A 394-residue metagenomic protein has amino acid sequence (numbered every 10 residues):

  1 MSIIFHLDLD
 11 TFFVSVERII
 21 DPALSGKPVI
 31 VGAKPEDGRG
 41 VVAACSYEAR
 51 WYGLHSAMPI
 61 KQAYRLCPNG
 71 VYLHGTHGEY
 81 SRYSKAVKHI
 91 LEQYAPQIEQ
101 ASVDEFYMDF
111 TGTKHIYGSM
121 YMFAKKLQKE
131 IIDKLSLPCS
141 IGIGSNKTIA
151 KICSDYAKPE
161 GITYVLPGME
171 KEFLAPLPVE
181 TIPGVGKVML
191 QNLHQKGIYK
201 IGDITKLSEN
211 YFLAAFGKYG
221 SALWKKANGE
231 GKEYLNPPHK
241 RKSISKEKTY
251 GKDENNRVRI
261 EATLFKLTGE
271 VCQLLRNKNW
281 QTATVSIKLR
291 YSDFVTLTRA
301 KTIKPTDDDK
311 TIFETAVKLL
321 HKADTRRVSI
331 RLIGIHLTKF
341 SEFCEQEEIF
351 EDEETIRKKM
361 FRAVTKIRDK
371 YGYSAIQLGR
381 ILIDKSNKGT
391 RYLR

Functional and structural regions predicted by a protein language model:
M1-A222, L235, Q273, E354-R394: Gly/Gly-Pro- and Ser/Thr-rich, intrinsically disordered tail segments characteristic of DNA damage-repair and tolerance
H6, T181, M189-I330: DNA-contacting surface of Y-family translesion DNA polymerases
F12, P35-G38, S292-V295, F340-F343: Short, charged/polar surface micro-motifs in flexible loops or helix N-caps
S25-K27, P68, L137, A283-V285 (+2 more regions): A generic structural signal for short beta-strands and their flanking turns/coil linkers
A101-E105, G144-K147, W280-T284, V328-L332: Short Gly/Ser/Thr- and Asp/Glu-enriched loop/turn motifs at secondary-structure junctions
F106-G112, T298-K301, E345-F350: Short, hydrophobic beta-strand segments
F110, I143-K147, A227, L289-Y291 (+2 more regions): A general secondary-structure junction signal
P305-R394: Acidic, metal-coordinating catalytic segment for phosphate/diphosphate chemistry, firing primarily on the Nudix
